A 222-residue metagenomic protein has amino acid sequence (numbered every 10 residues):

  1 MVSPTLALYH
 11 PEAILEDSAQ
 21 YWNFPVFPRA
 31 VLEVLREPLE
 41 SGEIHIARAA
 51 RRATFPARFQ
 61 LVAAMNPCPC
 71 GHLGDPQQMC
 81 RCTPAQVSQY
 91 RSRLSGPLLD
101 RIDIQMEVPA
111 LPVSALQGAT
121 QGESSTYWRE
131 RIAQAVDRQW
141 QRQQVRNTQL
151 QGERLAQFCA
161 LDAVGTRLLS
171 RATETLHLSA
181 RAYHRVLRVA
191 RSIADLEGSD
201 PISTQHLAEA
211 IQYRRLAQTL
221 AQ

Functional and structural regions predicted by a protein language model:
M1-A19, R51-R52: Conserved alpha-helical scaffold flanking the Walker A/P-loop in AAA+ ATPase domains
A13, P28-R29: Long hydrophobic segments that form regular secondary structure
A19-W22, M106: Hydrophobic positions in the central parallel beta-sheet of the AAA+
W22-F24, V34: Walker B catalytic acidic pair
F24-P25, P109: Anionic group-transfer/hydrolysis microenvironments
A30-Q222: Basic, amphipathic alpha-helical bundle interface domains used for macromolecular binding and assembly
